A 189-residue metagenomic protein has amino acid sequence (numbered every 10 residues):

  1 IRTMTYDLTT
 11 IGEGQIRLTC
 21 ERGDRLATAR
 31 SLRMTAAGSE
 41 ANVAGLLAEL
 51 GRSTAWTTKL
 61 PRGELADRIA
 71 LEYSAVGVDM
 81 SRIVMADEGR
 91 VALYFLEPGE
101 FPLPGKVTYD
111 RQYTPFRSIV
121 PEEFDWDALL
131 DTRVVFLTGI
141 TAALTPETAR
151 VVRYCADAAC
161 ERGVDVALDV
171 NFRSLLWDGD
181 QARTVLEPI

Functional and structural regions predicted by a protein language model:
I1-D79, P121: Glycine-rich phosphate/adenosyl-contacting loop at the front of the ribokinase-like
T3, D67-A75, S81, W126-D131 (+3 more regions): Replace "anionic and nucleotidyl ligands
T10-I11, R82, Y109, V166-L168: General beta-strand structural signal in soluble alpha/beta enzymes
G14, E88, Y113, F172-S174: Glycine-rich beta-alpha junction loops
R17, R62, P115-F116, A142-A143 (+1 more regions): Glycine-rich nucleotide phosphate-binding loop and flanking beta-alpha elements of Rossmann-like dinucleotide-binding
A29-S31, W56-T57, R111-Q112, A142-A143 (+1 more regions): Short, contiguous strand/loop micro-motifs
S53-G139: Conserved N-terminal subdomain of the carbohydrate kinase-like
V134, I140-I189: Conserved beta-alpha-beta core of the PfkB/ribokinase-like small-molecule kinase fold
